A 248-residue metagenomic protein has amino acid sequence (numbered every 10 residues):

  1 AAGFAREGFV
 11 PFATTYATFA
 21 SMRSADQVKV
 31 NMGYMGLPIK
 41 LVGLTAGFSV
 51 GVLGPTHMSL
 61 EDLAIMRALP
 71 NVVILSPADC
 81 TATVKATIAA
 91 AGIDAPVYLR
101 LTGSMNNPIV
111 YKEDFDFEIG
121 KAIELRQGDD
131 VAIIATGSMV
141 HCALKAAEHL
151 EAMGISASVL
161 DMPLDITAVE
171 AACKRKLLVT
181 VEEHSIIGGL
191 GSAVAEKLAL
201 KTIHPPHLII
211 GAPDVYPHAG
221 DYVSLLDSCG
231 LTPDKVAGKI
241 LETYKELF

Functional and structural regions predicted by a protein language model:
A2, K29, I88, E170 (+1 more regions): Generic structural signal for well-ordered alpha-helical scaffold segments
F4-A132, H141, A157: Conserved thiamine diphosphate
V50, T102-F248: Thiamine diphosphate
